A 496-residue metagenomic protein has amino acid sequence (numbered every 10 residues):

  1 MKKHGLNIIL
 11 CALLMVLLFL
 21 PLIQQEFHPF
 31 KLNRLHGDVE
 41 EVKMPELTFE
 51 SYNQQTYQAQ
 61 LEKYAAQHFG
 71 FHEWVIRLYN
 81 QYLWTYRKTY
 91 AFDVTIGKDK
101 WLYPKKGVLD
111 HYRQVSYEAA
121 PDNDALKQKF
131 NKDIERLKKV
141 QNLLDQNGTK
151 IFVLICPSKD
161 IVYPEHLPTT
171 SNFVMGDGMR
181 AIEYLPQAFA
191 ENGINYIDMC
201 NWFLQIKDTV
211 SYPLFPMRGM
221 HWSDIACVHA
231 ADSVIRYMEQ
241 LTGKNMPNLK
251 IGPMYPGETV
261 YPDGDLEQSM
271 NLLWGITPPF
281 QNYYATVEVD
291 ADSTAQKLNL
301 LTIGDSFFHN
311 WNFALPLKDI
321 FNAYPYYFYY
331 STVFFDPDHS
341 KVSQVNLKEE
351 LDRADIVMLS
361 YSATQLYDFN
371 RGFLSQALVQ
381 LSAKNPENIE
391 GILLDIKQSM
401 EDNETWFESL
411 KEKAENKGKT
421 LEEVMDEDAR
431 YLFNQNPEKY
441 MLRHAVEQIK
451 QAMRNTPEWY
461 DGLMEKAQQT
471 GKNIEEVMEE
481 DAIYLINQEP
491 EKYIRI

Functional and structural regions predicted by a protein language model:
M1-I496: Extracellular glycan-modifying ectodomains
